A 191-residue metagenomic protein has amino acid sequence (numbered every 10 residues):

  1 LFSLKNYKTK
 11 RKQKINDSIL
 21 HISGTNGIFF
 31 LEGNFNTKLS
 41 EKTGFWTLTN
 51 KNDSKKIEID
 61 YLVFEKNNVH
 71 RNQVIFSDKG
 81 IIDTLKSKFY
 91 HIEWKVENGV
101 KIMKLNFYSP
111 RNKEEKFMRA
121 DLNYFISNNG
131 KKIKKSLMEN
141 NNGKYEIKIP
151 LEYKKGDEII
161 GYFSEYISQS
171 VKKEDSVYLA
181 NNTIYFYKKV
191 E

Functional and structural regions predicted by a protein language model:
L1-V190: Glycine/tyrosine- and acidic-biased, solvent-exposed loop/turn segments at the edges of beta-strands
